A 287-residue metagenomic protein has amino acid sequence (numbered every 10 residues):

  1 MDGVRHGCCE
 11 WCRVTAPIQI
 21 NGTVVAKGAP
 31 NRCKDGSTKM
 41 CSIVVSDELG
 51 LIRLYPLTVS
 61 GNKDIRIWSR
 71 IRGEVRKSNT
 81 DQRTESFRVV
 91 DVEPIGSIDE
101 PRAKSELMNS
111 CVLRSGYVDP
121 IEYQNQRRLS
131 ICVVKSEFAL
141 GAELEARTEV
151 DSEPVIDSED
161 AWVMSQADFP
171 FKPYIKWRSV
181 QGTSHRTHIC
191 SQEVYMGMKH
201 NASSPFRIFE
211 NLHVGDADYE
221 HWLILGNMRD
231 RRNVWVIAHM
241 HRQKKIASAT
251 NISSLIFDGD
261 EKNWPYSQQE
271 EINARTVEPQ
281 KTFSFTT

Functional and structural regions predicted by a protein language model:
G3-N21, T80, I98-T287: Nucleic-acid-binding small beta-barrel platforms of the OB/S1 family and closely associated recruitment extensions
G7-S78: N-terminal ordered "arm"
E48, D91-S97: Short edge-strand/loop segments of extracellular domains
W68, V89-D91, H241: Generic alpha-helical propensity signal that fires on short helical segments and nearby coil/disordered stretches
N79-V89: Short, Lys/Arg- and Gly-enriched loop/turn segments at beta-strand edges
